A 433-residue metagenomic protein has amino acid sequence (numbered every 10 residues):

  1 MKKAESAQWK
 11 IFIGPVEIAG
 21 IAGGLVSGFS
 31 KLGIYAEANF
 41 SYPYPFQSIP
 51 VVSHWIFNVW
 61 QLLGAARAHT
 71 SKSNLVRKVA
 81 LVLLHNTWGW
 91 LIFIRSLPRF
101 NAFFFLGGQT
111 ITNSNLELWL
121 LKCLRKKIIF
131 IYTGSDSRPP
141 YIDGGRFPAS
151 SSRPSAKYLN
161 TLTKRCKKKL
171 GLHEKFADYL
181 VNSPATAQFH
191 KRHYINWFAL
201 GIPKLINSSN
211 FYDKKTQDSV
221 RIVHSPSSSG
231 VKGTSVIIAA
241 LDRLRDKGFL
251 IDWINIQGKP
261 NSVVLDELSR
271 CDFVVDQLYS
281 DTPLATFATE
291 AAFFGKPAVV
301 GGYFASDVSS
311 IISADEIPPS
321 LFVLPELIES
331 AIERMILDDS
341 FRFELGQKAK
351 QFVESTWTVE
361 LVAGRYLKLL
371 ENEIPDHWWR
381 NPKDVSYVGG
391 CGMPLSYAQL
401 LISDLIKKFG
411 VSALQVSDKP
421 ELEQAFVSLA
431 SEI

Functional and structural regions predicted by a protein language model:
M1, K350-I433: C-terminal amphipathic helix plus adjacent low-complexity, charged tail appended to glycosyltransferase catalytic
K10-P15, I92-S114, I129: Short N-terminal targeting/anchoring amphipathic segment
H54-W55, A68-V76, F130-K164, S310-I312: Acceptor-binding helix/loop patch of EC 2.4 sugar-transfer enzymes, predominantly nucleotide-sugar-dependent
L91-R99, E117-C123, F147-Y179: Membrane-proximal helix-turn-helix segments that form the acceptor-binding/catalytic region of lipid-linked
F198-K232, I238: Conserved donor-binding/catalytic core segment of Leloir-type glycosyltransferases
S269-P283, K296-P297: Acidic donor-binding loop of glycosyltransferase active sites
P297-F304: Short hydrophobic beta-strand element within catalytic cores of glycosyltransferases and related nucleotide-activated
V308-E333: Change "using UDP/GDP/dTDP sugars" to "using nucleotide sugars
